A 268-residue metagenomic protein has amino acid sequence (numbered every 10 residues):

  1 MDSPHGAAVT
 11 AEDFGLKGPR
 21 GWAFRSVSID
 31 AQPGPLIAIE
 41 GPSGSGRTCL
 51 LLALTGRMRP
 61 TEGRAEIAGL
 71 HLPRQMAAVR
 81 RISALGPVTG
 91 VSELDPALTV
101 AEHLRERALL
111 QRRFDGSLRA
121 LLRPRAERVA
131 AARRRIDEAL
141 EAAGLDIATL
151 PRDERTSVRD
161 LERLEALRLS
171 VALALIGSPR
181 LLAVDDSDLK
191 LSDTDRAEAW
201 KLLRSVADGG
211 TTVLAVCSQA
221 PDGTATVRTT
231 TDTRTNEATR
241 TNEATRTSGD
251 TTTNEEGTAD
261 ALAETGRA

Functional and structural regions predicted by a protein language model:
D2-S28: A short, flexible loop at the N-terminus of ABC-type nucleotide-binding domains that lies
E40-P42: The feature captures the beta-strand-to-loop junction immediately N-terminal to the Walker
T55: Helix-to-loop junction immediately C-terminal to a conserved catalytic motif
P60-H71, V79: Conserved ABC transporter NBD signature motif
H71-L85, S92: ABC ATPase NBD coupling module
T89-E165: ABC-family P-loop ATPase nucleotide-binding domains
V171: Hydrophobic anchor residue at the start of the ABC signature
